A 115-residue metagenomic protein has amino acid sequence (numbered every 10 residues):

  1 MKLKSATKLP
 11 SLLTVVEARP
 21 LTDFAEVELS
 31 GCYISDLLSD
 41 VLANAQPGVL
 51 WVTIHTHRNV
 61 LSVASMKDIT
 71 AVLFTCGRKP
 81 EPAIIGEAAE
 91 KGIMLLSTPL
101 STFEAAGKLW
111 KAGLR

Functional and structural regions predicted by a protein language model:
S5-V49: N-terminal first-folded block
L29, S35-L50, I54-R115: Feature captures the catalytic cores and cofactor-binding loops of soluble hydro-lyases/lyases that act on carboxylate
